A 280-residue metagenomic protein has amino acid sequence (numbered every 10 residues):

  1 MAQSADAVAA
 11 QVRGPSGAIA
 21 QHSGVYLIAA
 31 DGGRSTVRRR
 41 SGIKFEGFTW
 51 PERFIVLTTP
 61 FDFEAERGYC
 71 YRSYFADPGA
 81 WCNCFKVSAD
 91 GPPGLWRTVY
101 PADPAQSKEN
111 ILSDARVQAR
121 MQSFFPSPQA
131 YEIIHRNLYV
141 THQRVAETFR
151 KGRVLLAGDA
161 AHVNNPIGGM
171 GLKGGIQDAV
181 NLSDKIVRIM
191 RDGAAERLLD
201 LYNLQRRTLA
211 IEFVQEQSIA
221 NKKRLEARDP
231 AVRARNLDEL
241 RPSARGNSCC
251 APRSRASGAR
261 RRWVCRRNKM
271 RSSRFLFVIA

Functional and structural regions predicted by a protein language model:
M1-V278: Core Rossmann-like FAD-binding/catalytic domain of the broad FAD-dependent monooxygenase superfamily
